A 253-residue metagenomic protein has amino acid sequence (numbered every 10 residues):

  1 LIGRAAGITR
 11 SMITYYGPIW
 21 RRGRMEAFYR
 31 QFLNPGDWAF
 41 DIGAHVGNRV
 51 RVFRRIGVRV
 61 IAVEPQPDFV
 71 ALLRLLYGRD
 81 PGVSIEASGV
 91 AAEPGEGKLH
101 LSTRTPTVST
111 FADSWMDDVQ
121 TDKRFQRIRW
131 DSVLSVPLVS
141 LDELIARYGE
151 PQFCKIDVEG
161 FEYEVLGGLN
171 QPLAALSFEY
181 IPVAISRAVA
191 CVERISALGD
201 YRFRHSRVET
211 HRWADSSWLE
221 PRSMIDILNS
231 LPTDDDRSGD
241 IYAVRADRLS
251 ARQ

Functional and structural regions predicted by a protein language model:
L1-Q253: Phosphate/nucleotide-binding beta-alpha loop and adjacent structural elements of enzyme active sites
